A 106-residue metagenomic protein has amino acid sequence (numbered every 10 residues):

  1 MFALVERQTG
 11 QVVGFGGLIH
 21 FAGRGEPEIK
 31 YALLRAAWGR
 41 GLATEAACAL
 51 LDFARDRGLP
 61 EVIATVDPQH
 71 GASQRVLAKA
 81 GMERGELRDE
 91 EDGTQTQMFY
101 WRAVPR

Functional and structural regions predicted by a protein language model:
M1-R106: Acyl-donor (CoA/ACP) binding surface of acyl/acetyltransferases
